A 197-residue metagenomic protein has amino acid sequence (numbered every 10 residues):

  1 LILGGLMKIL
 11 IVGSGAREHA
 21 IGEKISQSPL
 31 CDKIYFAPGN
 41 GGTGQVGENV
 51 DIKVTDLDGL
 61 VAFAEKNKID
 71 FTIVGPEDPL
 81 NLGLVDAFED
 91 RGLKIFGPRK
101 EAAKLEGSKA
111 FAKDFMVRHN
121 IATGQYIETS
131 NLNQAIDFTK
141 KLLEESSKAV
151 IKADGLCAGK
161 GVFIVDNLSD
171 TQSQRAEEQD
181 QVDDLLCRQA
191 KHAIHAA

Functional and structural regions predicted by a protein language model:
I2-K100: ATP-binding N-terminal substructure of ATP-dependent carboxylate-amine bond-forming enzymes
A16, A20, T55, G59 (+6 more regions): Conserved active-site and cofactor/substrate-binding residues in soluble primary-metabolism enzymes
Q27-L30, E65, D90-L93, V117-I121 (+3 more regions): Generic secondary-structure signature for well-ordered alpha-helical cores
I52, L82, G107, A158 (+3 more regions): Generic structural "secondary-structure junction" signal
D58-K66, D86, D90, D114-R118 (+3 more regions): Replace "anionic and nucleotidyl ligands
F71, I121-G124, E144-I151, D166-A197: Conserved ATP-binding module of the ATP-grasp superfamily
L80, L84, R91, S108-A112 (+2 more regions): Generic hydrophobic, aliphatic-rich segments that mediate packing or membrane embedding
F96-G161, D166-L168: A conserved helix-loop-beta module that forms one wall/lid of the active-site cleft in ATP-utilizing catalytic domains
